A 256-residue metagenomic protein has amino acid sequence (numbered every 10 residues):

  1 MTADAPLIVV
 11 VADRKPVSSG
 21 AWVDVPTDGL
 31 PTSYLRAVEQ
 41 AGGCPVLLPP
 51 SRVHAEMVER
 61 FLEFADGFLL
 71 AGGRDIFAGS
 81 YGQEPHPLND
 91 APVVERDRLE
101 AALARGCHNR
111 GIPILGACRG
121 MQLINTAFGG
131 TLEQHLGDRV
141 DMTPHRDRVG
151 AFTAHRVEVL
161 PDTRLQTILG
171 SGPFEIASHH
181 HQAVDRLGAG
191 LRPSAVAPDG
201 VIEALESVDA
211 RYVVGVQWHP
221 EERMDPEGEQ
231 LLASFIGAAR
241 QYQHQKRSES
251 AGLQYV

Functional and structural regions predicted by a protein language model:
M1-P113, N125-T126, E133, G137-I168 (+6 more regions): N-terminal beta1-alpha1 cap of cysteine-dependent amidohydrolase-like domains
G116, M121: Glycine-rich beta-to-alpha active-site loop
V213-W218: Active-site-proximal beta-strand elements of phosphoester/diester hydrolases
